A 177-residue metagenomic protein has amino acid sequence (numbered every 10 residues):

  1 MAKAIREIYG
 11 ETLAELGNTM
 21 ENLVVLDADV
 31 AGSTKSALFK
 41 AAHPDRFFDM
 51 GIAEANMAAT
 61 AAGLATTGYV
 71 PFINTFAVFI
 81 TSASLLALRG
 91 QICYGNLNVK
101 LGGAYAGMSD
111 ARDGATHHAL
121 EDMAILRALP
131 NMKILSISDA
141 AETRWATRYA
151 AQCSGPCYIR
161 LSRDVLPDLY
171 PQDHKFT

Functional and structural regions predicted by a protein language model:
M1-L166, Y170, H174-T177: Thiamine diphosphate
